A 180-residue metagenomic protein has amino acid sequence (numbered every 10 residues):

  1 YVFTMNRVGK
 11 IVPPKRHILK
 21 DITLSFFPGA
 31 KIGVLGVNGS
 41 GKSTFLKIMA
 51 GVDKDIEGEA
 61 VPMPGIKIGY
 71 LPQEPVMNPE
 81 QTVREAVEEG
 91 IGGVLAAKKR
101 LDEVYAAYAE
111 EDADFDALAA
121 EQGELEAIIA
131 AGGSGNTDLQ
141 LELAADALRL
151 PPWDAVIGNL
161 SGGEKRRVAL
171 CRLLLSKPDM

Functional and structural regions predicted by a protein language model:
Y1-M180: ABC ATP-binding cassette signature C-motif
